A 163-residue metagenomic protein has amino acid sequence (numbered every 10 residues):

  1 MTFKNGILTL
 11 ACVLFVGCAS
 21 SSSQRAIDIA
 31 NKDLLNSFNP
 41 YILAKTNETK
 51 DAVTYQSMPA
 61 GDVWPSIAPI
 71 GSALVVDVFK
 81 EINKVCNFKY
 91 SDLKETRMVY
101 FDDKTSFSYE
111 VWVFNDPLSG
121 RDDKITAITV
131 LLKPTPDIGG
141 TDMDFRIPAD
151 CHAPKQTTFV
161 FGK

Functional and structural regions predicted by a protein language model:
M1-I7: Bacterial N-terminal signal peptides that target proteins for export
C12-V13: Short, linear, compositionally biased motifs with a strong N-terminal bias
V16-G17: C-terminal motif of bacterial Sec signal peptides marking the signal peptidase cleavage site
S21-K163: Cysteine-centric segments in proteins
